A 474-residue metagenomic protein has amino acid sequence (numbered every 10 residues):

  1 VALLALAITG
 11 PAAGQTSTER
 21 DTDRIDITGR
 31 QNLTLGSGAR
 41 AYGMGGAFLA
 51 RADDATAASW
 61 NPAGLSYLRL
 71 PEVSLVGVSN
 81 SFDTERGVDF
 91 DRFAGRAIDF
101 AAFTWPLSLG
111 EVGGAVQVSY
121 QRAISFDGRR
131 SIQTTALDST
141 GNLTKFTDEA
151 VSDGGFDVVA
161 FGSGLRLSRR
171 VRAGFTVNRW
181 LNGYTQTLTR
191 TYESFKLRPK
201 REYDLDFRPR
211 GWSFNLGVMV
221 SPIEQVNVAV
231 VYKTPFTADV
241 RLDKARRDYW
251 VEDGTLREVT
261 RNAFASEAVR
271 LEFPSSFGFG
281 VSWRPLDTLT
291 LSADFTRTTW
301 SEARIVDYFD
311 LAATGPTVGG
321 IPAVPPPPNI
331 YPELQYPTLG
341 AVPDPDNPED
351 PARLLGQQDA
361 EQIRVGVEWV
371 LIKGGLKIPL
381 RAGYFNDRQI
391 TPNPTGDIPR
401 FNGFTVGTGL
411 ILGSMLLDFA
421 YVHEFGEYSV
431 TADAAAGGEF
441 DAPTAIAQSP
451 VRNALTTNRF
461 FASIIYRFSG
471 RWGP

Functional and structural regions predicted by a protein language model:
Q15-Y42, F100, T104-P474: Outer-membrane beta-barrel porins/channels
D21-F48, L65-F82: Transmembrane beta-strand segments of Gram-negative outer membrane beta-barrel proteins
G43-D54, D83-D91: Asp/Glu-centered strand-loop micro-motifs enriched in Gly/Pro and often flanked by an aromatic residue
P71-D83, R92-A97, T134-T140: A short glycine/small-residue-enriched secondary-structure motif
T84-G87, A97-D99, F103: General structural concept
